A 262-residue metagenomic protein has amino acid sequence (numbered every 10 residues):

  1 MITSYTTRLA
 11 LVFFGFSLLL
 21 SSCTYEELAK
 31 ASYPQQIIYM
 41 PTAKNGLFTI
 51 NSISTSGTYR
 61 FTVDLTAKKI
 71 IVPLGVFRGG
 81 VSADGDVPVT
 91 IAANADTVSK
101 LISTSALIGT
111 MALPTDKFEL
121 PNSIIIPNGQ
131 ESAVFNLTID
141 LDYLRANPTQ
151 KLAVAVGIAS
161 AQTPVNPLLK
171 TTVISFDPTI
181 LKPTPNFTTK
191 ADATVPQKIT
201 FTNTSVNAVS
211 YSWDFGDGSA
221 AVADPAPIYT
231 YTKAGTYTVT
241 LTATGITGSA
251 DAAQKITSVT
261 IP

Functional and structural regions predicted by a protein language model:
L19-S22: C-terminal motif of bacterial Sec signal peptides marking the signal peptidase cleavage site
T24-I102, T184, T188-P196, A234 (+2 more regions): Acidic/polar, low-complexity intrinsically disordered N-terminal segments immediately downstream of a Sec signal
K30-A31, A161-I174, S249-A253: Beta-sandwich strand segments
S99-S123: Short beta-strand and strand-turn-strand segments in soluble, beta-rich domains
N122-I124, E131-F135, P225-Y229: Short strand-edge motifs at loop-to-beta-strand transitions and within beta-strands of extracellular beta-rich domains
D140-D142, G157-A161, T242-I246: Beta-strand-rich extracellular modules
Y143-L152: Short glycine/proline/serine/threonine-rich loop/turn segments at secondary-structure transition edges
T179-P262: Extracellular/lumenal mature domains of secreted and surface-exposed proteins
